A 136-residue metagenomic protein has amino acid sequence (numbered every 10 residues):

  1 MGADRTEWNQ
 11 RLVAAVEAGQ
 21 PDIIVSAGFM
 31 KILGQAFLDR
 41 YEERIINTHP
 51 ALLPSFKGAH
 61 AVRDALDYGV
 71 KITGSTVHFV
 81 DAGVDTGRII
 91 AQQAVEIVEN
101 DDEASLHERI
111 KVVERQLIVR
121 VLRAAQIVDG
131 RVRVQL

Functional and structural regions predicted by a protein language model:
M1-L136: One-carbon transfer enzymes
